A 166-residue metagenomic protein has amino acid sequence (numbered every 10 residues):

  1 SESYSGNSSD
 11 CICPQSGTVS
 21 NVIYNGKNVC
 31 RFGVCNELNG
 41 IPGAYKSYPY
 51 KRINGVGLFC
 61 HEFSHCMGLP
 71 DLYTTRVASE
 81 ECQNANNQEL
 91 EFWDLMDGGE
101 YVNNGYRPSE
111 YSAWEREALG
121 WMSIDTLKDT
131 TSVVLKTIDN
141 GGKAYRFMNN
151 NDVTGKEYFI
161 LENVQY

Functional and structural regions predicted by a protein language model:
S1-Q165: Extracellular hydrolytic enzyme modules, especially secreted metalloproteases of the metzincin/thermolysin-like class
